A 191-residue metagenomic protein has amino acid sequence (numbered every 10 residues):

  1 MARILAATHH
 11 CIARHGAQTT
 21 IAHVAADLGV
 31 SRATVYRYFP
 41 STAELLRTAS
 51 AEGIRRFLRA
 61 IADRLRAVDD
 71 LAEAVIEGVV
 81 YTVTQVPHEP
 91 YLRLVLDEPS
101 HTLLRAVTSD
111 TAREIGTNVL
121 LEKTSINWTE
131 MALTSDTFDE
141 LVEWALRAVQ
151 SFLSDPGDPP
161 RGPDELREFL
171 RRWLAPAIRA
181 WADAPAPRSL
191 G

Functional and structural regions predicted by a protein language model:
R3, A7, C11-E44, T48: Helix-turn-helix
R3, H23, E52, R56 (+3 more regions): Amphipathic alpha-helical interaction segments
I4-I12, F57, I61, T82: Short hydrophobic clusters on alpha-helical segments that form packing/core surfaces in small helical domains
Q18, A43-E44, E73, L94 (+1 more regions): Residue-level preference for short helical/loop micro-motifs built around acidic side chains
T48, I61-H88: Hydrophobic alpha-helical connector segments
V83-D110: Amphipathic alpha-helical segments used for helix-helix packing
T84-H88, V142-G162, L174-A184: Amphipathic C-terminal alpha-helical segment
L103-A132, D136-E143: Amphipathic alpha-helical packing segments from all-alpha helical-bundle domains
